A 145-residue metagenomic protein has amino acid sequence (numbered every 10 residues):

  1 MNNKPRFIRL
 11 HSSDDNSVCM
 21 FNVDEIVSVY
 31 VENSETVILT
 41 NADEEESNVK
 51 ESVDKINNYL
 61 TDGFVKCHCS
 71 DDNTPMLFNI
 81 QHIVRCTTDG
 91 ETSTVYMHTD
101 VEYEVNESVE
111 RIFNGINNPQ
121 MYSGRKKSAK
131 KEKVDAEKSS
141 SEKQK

Functional and structural regions predicted by a protein language model:
M1-K145: Eukaryotic intrinsically disordered, low-complexity regulatory linkers and tails enriched in Ser/Thr/Pro
